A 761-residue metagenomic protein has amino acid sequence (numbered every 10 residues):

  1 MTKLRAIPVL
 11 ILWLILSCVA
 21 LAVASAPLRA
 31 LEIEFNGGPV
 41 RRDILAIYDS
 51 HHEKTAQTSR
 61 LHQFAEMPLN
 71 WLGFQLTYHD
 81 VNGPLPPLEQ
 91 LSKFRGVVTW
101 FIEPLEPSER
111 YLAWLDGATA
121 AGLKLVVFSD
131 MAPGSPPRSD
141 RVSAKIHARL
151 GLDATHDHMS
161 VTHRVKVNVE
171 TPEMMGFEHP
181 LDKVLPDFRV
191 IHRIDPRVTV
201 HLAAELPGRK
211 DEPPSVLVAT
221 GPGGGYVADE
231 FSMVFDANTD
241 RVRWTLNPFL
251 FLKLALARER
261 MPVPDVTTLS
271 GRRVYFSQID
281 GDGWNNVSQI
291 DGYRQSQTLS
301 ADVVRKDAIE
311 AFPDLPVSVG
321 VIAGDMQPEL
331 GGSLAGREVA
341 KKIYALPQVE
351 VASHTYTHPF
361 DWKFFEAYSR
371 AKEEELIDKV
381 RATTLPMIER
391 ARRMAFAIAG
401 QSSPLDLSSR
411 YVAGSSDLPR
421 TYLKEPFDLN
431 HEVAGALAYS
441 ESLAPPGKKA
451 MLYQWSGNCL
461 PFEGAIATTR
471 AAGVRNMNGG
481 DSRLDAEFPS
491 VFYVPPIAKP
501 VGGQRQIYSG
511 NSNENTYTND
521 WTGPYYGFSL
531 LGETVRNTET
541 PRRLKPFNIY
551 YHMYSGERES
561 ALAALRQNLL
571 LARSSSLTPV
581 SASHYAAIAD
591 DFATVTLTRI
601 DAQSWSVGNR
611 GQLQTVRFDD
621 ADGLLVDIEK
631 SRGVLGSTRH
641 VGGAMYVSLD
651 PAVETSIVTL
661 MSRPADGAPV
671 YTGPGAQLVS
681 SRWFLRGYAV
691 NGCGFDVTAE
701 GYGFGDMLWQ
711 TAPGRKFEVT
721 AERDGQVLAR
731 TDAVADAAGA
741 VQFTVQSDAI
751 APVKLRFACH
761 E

Functional and structural regions predicted by a protein language model:
A26-K93, G271, S300-P313: Aromatic-Pro/Gly-enriched surface loop or interdomain linker that acts as a lid/target-recognition segment
D43-I44, W71, F94, L123 (+2 more regions): A glycine-centered loop/beta-turn motif at secondary-structure junctions
K54-P137, I279-D280, V319: Helical hinge/lid and interdomain linker segments adjacent to catalytic or ligand-binding clefts that mediate domain
Q75-D80, K253-G271, V303-V321, Q327 (+4 more regions): C-terminal domain-boundary segment and adjacent tail
L91, F101, V234-F360, S369 (+7 more regions): Active-site beta->alpha N-cap acidic-glycine motif
L105-P180: A glycine-rich, often tryptophan-bearing local segment used as a flexible ligand/cofactor-contacting loop or short
V190, G332, E425-G503, L562 (+2 more regions): Catalytic domains of cell-wall/extracellular-matrix polysaccharide-remodeling enzymes, centered on de-N-acetylation
S576-E761: Non-catalytic C-terminal accessory domains or segments of carbohydrate-active enzymes
